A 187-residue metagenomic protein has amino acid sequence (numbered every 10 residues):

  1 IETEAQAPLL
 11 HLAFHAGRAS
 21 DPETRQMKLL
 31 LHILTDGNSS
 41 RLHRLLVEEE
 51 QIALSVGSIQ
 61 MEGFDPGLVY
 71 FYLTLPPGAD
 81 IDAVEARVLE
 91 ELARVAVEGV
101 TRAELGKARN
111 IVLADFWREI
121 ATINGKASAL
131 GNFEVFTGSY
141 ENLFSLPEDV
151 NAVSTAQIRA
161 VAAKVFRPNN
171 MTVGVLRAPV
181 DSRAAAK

Functional and structural regions predicted by a protein language model:
I1-E2, V161-K164: Short, surface-exposed beta-strand/loop micro-motifs that present aromatic residues
I1-R41: His/Glu-based metal-binding/catalytic segments typifying zinc-dependent metallopeptidases
A7-R18, R44-N151, N170-R177, A184-A186: M16 family metallopeptidases and their MPP-like homologs
K28, I158, V173: Short, conserved catalytic/metal-binding micro-motifs enriched in Asp/Glu and His
L29, G57-S58, A160-A162: Short beta-alpha junctions and helix-cap segments that line functional grooves
S154-A160: A short, acidic, amphipathic alpha-helical segment used as a generic capping/interface helix at domain edges
